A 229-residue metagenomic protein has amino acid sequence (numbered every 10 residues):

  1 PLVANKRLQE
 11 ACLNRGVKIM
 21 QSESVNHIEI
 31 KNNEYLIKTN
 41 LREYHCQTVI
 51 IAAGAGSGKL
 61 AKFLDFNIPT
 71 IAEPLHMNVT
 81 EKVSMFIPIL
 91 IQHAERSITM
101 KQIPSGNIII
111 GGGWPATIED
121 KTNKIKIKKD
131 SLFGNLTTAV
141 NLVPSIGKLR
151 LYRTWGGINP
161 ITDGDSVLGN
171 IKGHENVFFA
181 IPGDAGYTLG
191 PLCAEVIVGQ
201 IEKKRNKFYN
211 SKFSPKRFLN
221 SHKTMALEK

Functional and structural regions predicted by a protein language model:
P1-A11, G54-G56, S131-T138, P182-G183 (+2 more regions): Mid-domain beta-loop-alpha active-site segment that forms a flexible, acidic cofactor/metal-binding surface
P1-T48: Helical element adjacent to the flavin cofactor pocket in flavoenzyme catalytic cores
I19-Q21, I51, Y152, F179: General beta-strand structural signal in soluble alpha/beta enzymes
K38-N40, E81, A94: Short strand-coil-strand connectors
N40-E43, R96, A185: Short acidic/polar mixed-charge low-complexity motifs
R42-I87: Central helical "cap/lid" subdomain
S84-E175: Active-site lid/adjacent beta-loop-alpha segment flanking the redox-cofactor pocket in flavoenzymes
V140-K229: C-terminal catalytic lobe of FAD-dependent flavoproteins
